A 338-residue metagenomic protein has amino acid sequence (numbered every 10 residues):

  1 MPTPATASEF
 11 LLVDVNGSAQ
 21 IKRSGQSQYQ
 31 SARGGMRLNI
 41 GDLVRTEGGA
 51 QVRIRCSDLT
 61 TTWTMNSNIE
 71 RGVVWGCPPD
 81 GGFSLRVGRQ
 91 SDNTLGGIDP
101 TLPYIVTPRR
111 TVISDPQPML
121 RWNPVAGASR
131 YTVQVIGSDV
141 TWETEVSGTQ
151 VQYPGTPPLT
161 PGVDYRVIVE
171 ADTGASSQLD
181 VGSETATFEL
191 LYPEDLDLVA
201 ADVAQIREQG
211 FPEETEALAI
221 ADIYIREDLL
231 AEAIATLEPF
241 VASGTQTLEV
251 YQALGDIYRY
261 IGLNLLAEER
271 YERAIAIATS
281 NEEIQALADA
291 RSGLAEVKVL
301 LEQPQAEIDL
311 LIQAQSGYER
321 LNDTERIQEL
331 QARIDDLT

Functional and structural regions predicted by a protein language model:
A5-Q26, R45-R53, S57-T61, M65-T94: Glycine- and acidic-residue-biased ligand/ion/polar-headgroup-sensing regions
G72-C77, F83-A217: Long, contiguous interaction/recruitment modules in multidomain scaffold/adaptor proteins
Q205-Q246, D256, Y260-L263: Alpha-helical segment of the N-proximal tetratricopeptide repeat
